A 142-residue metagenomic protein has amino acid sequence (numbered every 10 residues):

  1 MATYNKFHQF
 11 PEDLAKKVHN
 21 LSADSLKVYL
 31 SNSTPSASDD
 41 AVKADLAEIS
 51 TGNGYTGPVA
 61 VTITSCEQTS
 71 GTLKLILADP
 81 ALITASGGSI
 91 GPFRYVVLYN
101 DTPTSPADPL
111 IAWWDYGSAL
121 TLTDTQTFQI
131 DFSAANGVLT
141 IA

Functional and structural regions predicted by a protein language model:
M1-R94, D101-A142: Small cysteine-rich, disulfide-bonded extracellular modules of the LU/uPAR three-finger superfamily and closely related
